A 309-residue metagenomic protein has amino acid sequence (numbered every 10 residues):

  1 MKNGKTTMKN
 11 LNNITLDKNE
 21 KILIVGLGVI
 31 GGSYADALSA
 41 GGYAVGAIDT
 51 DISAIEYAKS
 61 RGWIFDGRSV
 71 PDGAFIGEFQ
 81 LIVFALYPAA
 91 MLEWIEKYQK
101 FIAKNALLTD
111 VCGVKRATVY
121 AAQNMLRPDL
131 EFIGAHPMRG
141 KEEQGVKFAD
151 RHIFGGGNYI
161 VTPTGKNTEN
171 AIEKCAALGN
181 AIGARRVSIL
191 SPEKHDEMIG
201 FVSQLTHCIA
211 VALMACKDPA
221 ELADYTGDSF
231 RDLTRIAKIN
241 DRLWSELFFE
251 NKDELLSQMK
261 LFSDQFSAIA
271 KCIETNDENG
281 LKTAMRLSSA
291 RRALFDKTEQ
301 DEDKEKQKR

Functional and structural regions predicted by a protein language model:
K2, K9-A74: NAD(P)+-binding Rossmann beta1-loop-alpha1 motif at the extreme N-terminus of oxidoreductases
K21, A44, E131, N158 (+1 more regions): Residues at the starts of beta-strands that form the adenosine-phosphate
D72-I102, L107: Rossmann-like NAD(P)-binding element
A85-Y87, C112, P163: Glycine-rich, N-terminal phosphate-binding loop of Rossmann-like dinucleotide-binding domains
E96-K147: Rossmann-like NAD(P)(H) cofactor-binding subdomain of soluble oxidoreductases
R151-I236: Internal alpha-helical scaffold of NAD(P)-dependent oxidoreductase catalytic cores
E221-R292: Interdomain hinge/lid region at the active-site interface of Rossmann-like NAD(P)-dependent oxidoreductases
